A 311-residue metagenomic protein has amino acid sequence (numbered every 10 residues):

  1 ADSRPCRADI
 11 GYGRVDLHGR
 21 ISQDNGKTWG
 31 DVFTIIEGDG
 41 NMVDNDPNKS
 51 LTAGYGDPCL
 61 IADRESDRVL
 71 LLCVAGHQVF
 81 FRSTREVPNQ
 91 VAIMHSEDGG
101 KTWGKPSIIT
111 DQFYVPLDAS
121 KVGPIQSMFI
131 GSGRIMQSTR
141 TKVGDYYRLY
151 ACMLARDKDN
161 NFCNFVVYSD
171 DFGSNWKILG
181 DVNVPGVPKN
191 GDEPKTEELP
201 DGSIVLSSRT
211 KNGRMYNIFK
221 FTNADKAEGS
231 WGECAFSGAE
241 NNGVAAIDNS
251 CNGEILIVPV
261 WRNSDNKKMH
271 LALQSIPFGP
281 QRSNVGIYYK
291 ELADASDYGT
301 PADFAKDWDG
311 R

Functional and structural regions predicted by a protein language model:
A1-A53, A62-F129, M136-C251, I257-R311: Beta-rich carbohydrate-recognition and catalytic domains
